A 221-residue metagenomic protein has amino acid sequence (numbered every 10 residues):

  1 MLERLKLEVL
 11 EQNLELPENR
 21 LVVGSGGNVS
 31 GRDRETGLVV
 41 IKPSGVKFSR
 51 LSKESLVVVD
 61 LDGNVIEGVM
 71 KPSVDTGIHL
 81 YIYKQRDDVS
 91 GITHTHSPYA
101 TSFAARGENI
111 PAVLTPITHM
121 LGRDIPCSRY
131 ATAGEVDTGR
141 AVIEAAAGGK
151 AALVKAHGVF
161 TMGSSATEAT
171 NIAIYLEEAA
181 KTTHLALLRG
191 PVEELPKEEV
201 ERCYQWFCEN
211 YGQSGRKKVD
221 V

Functional and structural regions predicted by a protein language model:
M1-V221: Glycine-rich flexible loops
